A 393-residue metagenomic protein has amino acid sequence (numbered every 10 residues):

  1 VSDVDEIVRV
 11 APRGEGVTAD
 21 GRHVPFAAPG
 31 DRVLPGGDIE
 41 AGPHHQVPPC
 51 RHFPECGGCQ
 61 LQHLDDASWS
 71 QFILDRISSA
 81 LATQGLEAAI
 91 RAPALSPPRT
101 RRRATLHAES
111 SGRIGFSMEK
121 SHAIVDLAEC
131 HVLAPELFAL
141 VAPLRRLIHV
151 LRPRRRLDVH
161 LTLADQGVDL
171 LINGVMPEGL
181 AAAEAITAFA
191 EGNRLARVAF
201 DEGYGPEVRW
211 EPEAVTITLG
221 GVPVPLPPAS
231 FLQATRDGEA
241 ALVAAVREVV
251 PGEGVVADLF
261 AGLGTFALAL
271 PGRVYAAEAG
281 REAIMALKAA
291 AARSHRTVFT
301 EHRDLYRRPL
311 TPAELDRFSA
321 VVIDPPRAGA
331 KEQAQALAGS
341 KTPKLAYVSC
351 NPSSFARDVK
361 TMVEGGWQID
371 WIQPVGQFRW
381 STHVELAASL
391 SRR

Functional and structural regions predicted by a protein language model:
V1-P12, V150, P177-R393: Rossmann-like S-adenosyl-L-methionine
V1-P54, D75: Terminal RNA-binding accessory module
L34-G36, T105, A257: Hydrophobic beta-strand signal
P43-V47, P54-R156, M176: Extended interfacial segments that mediate partner engagement and assembly in macromolecular machines
H107-E109, T162-A164, S391-R393: Short beta-strand micro-motifs enriched in acidic
K120-S121, L163-M176: Short glycine-rich, basic-tinged beta-strand/loop micro-motifs
R155-L163, A196-A199: A short glycine-rich, hydrophobically flanked beta-strand micro-motif that places a catalytic Asp/Glu for divalent metal
